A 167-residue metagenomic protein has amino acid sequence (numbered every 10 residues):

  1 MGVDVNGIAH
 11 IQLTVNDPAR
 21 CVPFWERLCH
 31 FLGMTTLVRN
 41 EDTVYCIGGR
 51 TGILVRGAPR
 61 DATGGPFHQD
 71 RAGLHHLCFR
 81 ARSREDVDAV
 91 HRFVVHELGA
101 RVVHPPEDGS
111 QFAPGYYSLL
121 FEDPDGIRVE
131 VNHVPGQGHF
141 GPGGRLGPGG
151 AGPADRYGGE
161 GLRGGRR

Functional and structural regions predicted by a protein language model:
M1-V22, L77, P135-R167: N-terminal beta-strand motif that seeds the catalytic metal site of vicinal oxygen chelate
V5-G7, D70-G73, A113: Short glycine-enriched loop/turn motifs at secondary-structure junctions
Q12-P59: Core segments of cupin and vicinal oxygen chelate
V15-R20, C78-P124: Vicinal oxygen chelate
P59-G65, H139: A short, acidic/glycine-rich surface segment
T63-D86: Helix-adjacent hinge/juxtasegments
E122-G138: Short, contiguous alpha-helical
